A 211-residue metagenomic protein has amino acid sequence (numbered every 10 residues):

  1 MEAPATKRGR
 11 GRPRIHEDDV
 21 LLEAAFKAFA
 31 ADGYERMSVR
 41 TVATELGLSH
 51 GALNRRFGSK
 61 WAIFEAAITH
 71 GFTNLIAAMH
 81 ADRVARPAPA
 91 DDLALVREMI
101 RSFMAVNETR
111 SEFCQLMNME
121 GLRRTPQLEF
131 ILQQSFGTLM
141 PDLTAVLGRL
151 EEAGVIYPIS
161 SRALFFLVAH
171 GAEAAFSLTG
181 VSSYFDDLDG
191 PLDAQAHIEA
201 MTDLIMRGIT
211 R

Functional and structural regions predicted by a protein language model:
M1-H16, K27, R83: N-terminal intrinsically disordered/low-complexity leader segments
V20, A24, A28-A62, A66: Helix-turn-helix
T69-L75: Short, basic, alpha-helical segments at the C-terminal edge of helix-turn-helix-like DNA-binding modules
I76-H80, P126-E152, A163, A196-E199: Amphipathic alpha-helical packing segments from all-alpha helical-bundle domains
H80-E112, S161-V168, Q195-I198: Hydrophobic alpha-helical connector segments
I100-F103, L116-E120, V168, A172 (+2 more regions): Short alpha-helical scaffolding segments that buttress acidic/His motifs in well-ordered protein cores
E108-E129, L178-Y184: Amphipathic alpha-helical segments used for helix-helix packing
E129, E151-T202: Hydrophobic/aromatic-rich alpha-helical bundle segments in the mid-to-C-terminal region
